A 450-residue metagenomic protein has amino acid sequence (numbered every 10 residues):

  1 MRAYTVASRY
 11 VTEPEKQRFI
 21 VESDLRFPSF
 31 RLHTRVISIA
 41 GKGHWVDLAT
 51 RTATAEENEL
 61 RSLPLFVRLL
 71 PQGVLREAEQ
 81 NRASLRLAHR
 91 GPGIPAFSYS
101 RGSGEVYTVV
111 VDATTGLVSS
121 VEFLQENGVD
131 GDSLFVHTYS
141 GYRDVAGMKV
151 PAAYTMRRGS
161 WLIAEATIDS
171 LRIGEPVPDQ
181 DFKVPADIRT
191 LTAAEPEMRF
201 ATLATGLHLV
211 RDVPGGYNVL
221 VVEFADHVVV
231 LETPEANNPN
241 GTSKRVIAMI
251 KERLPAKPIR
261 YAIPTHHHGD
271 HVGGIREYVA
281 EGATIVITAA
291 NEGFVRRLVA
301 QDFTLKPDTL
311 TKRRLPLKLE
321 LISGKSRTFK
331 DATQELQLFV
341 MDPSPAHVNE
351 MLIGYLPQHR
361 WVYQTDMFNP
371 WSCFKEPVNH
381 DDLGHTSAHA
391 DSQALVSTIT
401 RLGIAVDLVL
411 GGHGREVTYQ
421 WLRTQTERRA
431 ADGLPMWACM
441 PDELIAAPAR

Functional and structural regions predicted by a protein language model:
M1-T52, R86-H89, N237: N-terminal mature ectodomain segment of secretory-pathway/periplasmic proteins
S38-T108, D112-L117, F123-G131, F182-T190 (+2 more regions): Flexible, processing/modification-adjacent segments and terminal tails in exported/periplasmic/extracellular proteins
P92-K183, L352-P357, Q364-T365, P370-W371 (+2 more regions): Gly/Pro-enriched, hydrophobic low-complexity segments that function as extracytoplasmic propeptides/linkers
L124-G128, L134-V136, H227-N237, S326-W421 (+1 more regions): Metallo-beta-lactamase
E165-F224: Zn-dependent metallo-beta-lactamase
A201-E252, M351-P370: Conserved beta-strand hairpin/beta-sheet module of binuclear metal-dependent hydrolase folds, prominently
N240-V286, S397, R401-A405, V409: Active-site metal-binding motif and surrounding structural segment of the metallo-beta-lactamase
Q420-R450: Binuclear metal-ion centers of metallo-dependent hydrolases, dominated by the metallo-beta-lactamase
